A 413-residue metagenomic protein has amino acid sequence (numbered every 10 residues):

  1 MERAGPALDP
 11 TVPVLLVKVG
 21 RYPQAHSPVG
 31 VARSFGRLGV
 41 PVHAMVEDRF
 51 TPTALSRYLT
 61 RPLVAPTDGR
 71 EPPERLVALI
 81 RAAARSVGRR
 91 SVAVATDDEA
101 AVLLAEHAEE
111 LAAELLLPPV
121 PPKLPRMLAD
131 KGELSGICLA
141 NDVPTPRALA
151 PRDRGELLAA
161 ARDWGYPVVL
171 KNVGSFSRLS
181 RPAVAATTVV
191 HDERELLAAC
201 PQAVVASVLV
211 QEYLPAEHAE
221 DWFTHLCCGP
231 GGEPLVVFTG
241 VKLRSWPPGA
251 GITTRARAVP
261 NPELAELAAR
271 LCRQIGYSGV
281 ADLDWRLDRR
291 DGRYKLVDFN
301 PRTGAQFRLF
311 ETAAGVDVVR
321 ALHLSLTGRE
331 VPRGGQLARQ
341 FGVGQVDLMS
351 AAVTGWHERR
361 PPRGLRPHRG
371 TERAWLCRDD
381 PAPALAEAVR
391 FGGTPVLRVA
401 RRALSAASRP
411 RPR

Functional and structural regions predicted by a protein language model:
M1-V120, G155-E156, P395-R411: ATP-binding N-terminal substructure of ATP-dependent carboxylate-amine bond-forming enzymes
P122-V143: Glycine-/Pro-rich loop/turn segments that contact NAD(P) or position catalytic residues in Rossmann-like domains
C138, A148, A161-P182, V205-E217 (+1 more regions): ATP-grasp fold ATP-binding core
R147-A148, V168-A198, D221-F223, S245-A256: Glycine-rich phosphate-binding loop of ATP-grasp-fold ATP-dependent ligases
V190-P248, V259-A269, R286-R289, Y294-K295: Phosphate-binding site of ATP-dependent enzymes
L243-R255, N300-G315: Glycine-rich phosphate/pyrophosphate-binding beta-alpha loops
R273-R308: Conserved metal-phosphate-binding beta-hairpin within the catalytic cores of diverse ATP-dependent phosphoryl-transfer
H323-R413: Peripheral (often C-terminal) accessory segments that flank ATP-dependent C-N-forming ligase machineries
